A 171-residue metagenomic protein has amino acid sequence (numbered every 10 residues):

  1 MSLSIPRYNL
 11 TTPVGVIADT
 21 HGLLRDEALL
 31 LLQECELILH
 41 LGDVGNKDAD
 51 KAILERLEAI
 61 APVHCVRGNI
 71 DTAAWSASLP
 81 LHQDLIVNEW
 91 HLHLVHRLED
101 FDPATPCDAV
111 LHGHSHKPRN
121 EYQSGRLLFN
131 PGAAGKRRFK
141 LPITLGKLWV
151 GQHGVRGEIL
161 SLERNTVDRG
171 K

Functional and structural regions predicted by a protein language model:
M1-P13, K147-K171: Acidic, histidine-bearing metal-coordination/catalytic regions of metal-dependent phosphoesterases
S2-E89: Core catalytic region of metal-dependent phosphoesterases/phosphodiesterases, especially metallo-beta-lactamase-like
S2-S4, S76-S78, S115, S124 (+1 more regions): Generic serine detector
P6, E27-A28, W75-S78, A104-T105 (+3 more regions): Short, well-ordered secondary-structure micro-motifs
H21, G45, I70, E99-F101 (+2 more regions): Residue-level detector of flexible, active-site-proximal loop/helix-junction positions within diverse enzyme catalytic
L24-R25, A49, A74, D102 (+3 more regions): Conserved protein kinase catalytic core
H64, I86-R156: Conserved beta-sheet core of the metallophosphoesterase superfamily
